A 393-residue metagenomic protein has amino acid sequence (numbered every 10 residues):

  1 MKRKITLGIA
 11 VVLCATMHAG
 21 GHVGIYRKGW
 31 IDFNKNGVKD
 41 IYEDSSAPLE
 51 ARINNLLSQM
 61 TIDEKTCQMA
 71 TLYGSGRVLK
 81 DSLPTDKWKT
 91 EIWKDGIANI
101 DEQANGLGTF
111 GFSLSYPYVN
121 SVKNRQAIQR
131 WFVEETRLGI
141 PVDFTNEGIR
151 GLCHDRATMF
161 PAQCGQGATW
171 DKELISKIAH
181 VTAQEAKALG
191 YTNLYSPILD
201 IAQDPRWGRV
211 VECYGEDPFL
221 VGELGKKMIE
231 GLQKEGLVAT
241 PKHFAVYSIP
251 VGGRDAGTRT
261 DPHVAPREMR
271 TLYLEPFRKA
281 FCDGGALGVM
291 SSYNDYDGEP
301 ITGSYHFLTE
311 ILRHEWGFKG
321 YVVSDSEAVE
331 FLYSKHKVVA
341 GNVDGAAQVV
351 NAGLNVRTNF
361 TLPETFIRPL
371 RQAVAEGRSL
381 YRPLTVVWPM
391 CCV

Functional and structural regions predicted by a protein language model:
M1-K4: Positively charged n-region of N-terminal signal peptides that target proteins for export
G8-T16: Bacterial N-terminal signal peptides
T16-V393: Glycoside hydrolase catalytic-domain context in secreted enzymes
